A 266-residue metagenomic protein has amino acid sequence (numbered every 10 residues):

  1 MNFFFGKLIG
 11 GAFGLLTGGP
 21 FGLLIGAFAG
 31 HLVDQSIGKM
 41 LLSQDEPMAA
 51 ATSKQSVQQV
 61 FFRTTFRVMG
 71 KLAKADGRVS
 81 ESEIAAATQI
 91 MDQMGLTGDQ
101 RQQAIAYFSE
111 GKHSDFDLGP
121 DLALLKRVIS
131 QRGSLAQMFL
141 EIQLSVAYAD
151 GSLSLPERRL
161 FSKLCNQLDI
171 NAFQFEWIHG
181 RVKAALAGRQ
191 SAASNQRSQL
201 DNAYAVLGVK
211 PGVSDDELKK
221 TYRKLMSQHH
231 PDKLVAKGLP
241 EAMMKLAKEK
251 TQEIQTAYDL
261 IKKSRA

Functional and structural regions predicted by a protein language model:
M1-K71, E81-A266: Small-residue-enriched hydrophobic alpha-helices in membranes
